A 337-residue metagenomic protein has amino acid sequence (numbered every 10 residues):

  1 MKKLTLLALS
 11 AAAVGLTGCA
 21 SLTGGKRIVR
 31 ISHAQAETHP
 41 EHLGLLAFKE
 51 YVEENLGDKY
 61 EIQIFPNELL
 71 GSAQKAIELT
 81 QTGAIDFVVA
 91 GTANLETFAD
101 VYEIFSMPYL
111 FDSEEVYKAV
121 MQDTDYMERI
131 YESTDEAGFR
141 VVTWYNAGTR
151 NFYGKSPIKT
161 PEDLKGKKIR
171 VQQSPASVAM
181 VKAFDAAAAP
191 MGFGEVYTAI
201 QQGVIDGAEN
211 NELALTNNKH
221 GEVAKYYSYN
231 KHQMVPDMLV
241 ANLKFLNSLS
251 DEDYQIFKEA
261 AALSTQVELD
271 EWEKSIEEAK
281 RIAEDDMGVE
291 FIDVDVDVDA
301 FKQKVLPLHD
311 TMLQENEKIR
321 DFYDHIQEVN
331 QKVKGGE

Functional and structural regions predicted by a protein language model:
M1-K2, Q303: Generic cytosolic/nucleocytoplasmic N-terminal low-complexity/intrinsically disordered segments
K2-S21: Sec-dependent N-terminal signal peptides of Gram-positive bacterial secreted proteins and lipoproteins
A8-A11, V120-D123, I326: Short, Φ-rich (hydrophobic/aromatic) sequence segments
A20-E115, D125, T134-D135, R140-E337: N-terminal secretory/targeting leader peptides
V120-E132: Signature of the catalytic double-stranded beta-helix
